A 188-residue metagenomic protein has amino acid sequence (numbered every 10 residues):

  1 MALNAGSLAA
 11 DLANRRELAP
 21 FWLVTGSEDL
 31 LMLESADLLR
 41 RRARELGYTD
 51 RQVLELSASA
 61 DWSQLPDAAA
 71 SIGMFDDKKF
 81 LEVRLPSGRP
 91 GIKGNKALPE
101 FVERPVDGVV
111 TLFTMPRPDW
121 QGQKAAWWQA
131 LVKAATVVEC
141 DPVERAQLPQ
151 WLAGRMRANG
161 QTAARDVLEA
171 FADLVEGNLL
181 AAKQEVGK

Functional and structural regions predicted by a protein language model:
M1-K188: Conserved beta/loop motifs at nucleotide-recognition and modification sites
